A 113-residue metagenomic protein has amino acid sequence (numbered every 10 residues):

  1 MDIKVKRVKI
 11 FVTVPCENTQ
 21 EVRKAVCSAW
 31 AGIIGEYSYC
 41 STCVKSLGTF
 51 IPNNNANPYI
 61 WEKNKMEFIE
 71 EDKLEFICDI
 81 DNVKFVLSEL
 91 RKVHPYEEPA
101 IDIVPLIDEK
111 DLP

Functional and structural regions predicted by a protein language model:
M1-P113: Hydrophobic structural segments
